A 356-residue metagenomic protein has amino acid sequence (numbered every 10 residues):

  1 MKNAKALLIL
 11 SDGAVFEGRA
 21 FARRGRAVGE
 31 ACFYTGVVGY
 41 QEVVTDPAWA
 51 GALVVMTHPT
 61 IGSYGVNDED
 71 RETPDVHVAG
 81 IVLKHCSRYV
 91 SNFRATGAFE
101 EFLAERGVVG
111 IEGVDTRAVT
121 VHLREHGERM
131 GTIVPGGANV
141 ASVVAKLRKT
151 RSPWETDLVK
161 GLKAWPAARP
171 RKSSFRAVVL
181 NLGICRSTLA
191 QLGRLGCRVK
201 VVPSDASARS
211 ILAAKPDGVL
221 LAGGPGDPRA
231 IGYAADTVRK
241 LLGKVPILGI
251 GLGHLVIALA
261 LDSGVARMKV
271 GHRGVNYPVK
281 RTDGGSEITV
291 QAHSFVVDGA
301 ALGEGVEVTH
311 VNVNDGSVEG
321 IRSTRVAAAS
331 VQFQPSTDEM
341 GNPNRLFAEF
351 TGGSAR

Functional and structural regions predicted by a protein language model:
M1-R176, L180-C197, V201-D205, R209 (+4 more regions): RNA-binding accessory domains that recognize and position tRNA/RNA substrates
V109, R176, P246-L248, G264 (+1 more regions): Proline-centered loop/turn at the N-terminus of a beta-strand
D115, G251, H293, Q334: Active-site glycine-centered loops adjacent to acidic/histidine catalytic or metal-binding residues that shape
R176-N181, T289-V290, A328-Q334: Active-site-proximal beta-strand elements of phosphoester/diester hydrolases
D217-I288, S294-G299, M340-E349, G353: Cysteine-nucleophile active-site neighborhood
S286-V326: Catalytic beta-strand/loop cores that center a nucleophilic Ser/Cys/Thr and support acyl-enzyme chemistry
G320-R356: A glycine-centered loop/beta-turn motif at secondary-structure junctions
